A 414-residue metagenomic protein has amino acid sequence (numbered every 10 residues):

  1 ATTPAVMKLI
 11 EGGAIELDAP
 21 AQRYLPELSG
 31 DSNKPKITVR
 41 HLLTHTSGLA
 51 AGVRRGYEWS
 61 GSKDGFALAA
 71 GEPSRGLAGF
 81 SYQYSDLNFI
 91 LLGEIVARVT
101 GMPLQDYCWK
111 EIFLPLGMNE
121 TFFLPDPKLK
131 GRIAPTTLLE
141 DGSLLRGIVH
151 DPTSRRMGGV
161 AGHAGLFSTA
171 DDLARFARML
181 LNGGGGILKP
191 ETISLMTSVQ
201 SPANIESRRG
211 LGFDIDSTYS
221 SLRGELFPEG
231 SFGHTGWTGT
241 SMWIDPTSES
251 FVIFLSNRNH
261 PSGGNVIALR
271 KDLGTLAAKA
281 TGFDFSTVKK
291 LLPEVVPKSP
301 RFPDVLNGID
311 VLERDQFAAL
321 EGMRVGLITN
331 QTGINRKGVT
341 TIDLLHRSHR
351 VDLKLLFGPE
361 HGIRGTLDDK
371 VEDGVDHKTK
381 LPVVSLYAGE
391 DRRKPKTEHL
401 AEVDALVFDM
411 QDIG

Functional and structural regions predicted by a protein language model:
A1-D18, F89-A97, L173-F176, E249: Active-site SXXK
D31-S231: Short, surface-exposed loop or secondary-structure junction motifs that flank catalytic or metal-binding residues
G165, S231, T238-F251: Short, surface-exposed beta-strand/loop micro-motifs that present aromatic residues
N182, E191-T192, T197-S198, I205 (+3 more regions): Short, gly/Ser/Thr-rich active-site loops of penicillin-recognizing serine hydrolases
F302-V351: N-terminal phosphate-binding or glycine-rich loops at protein starts, especially the Walker A/P-loop of NTPases
D352-H361: Short internal beta-strands
D369-V403: Glycine-rich oxoanion-binding loops at beta->alpha junctions
E398-V403, F408-G414: Active-site histidine-anchored catalytic micro-motif
